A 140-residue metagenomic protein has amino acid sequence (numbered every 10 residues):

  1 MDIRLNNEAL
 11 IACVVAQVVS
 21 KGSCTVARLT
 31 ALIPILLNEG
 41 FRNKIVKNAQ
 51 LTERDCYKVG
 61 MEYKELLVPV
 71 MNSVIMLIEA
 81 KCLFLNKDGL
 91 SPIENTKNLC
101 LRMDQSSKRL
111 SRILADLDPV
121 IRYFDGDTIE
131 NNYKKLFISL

Functional and structural regions predicted by a protein language model:
M1-L5: Intrinsically disordered, low-complexity serine/threonine- and proline-rich regulatory segments
N7-C24, A31: Positively charged, polyanion-binding regions of nucleic-acid-associated proteins
L29-I45: DNA-recognition alpha helix
L37-G40, R54-L67: Short helix-coil junctions and helix-kink-helix linkers
Y63-E79: Short amphipathic alpha-helical interaction segments
I75-G89: A short, conserved structural fragment
G89-N95: Minor-groove-contacting beta-hairpin "wing" of winged helix-turn-helix DNA-binding domains
K97-L140: Short, amphipathic alpha-helical interaction segments positioned at domain boundaries
